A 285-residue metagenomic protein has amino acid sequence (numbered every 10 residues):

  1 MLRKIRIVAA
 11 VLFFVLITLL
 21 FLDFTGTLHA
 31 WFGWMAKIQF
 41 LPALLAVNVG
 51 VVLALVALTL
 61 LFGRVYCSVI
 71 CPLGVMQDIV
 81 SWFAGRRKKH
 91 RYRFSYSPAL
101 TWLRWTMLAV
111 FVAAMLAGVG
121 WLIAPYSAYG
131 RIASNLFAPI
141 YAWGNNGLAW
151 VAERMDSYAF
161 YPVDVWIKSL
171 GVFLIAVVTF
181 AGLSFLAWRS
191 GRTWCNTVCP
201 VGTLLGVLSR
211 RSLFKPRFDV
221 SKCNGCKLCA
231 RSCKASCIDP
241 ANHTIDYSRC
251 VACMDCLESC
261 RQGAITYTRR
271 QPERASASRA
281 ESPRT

Functional and structural regions predicted by a protein language model:
M1-S232, S236-P240, S248-R249, D255-T285: Non-ligating segments of multi-cofactor redox enzymes
